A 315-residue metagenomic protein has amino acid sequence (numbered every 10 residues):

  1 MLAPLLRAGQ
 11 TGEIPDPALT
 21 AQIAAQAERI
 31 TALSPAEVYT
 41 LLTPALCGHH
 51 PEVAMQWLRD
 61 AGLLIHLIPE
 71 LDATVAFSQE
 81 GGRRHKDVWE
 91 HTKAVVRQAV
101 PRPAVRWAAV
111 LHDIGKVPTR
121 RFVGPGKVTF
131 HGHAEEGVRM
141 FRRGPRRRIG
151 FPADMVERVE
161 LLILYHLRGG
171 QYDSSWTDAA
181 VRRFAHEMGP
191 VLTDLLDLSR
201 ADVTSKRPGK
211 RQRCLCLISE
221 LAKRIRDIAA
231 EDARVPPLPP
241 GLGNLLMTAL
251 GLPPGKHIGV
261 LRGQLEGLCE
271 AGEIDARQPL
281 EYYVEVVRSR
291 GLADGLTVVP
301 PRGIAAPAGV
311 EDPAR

Functional and structural regions predicted by a protein language model:
M1-V110, I114-G132, E136-A153, L242 (+5 more regions): Glycine- and charge-enriched loop/helix tracts that form the active or gating conduit in phosphate/cation-handling
L63-L64, H166-R168, L252: Core structural elements
P69, E187, A201, E311-R315: A terminal-accessory region detector
F77-W89, K93-R97, F151-L215: Histidine/acidic-rich helix-loop-helix segments that form or flank divalent-metal centers in metalloenzyme catalytic
A108-A109, L198, M247: Residue-level signal for helical boundary/lining positions with a hydrophobic bias
D173-S174, S205-R315: Terminal helices and disordered tails flanking the catalytic cores of nucleotide-processing hydrolases
